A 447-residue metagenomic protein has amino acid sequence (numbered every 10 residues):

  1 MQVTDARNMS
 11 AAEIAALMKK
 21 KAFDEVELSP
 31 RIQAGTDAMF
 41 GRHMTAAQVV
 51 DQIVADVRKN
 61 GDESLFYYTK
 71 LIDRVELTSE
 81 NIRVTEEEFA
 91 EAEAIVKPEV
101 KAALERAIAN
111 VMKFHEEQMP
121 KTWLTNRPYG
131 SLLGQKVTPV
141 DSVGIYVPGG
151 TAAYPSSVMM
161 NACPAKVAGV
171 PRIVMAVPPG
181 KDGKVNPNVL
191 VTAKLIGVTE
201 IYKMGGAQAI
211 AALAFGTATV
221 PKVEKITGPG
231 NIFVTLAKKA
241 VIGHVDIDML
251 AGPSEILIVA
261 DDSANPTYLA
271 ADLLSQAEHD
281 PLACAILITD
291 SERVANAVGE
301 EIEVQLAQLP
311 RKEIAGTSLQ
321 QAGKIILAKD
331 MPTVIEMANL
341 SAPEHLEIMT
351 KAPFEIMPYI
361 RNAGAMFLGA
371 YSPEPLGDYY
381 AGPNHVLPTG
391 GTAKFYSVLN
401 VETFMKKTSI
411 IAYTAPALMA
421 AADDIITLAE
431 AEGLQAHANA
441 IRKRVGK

Functional and structural regions predicted by a protein language model:
M1-D141: N-terminal Rossmann-like NAD(P)+-binding subdomain of aldehyde/semialdehyde dehydrogenases
P120-T125, D246, A283-I288, Q308-L319 (+2 more regions): Flexible, glycine/charged-enriched surface loops at secondary-structure junctions
W123-N126, I145, M175-V177, E200-G206 (+10 more regions): General beta-strand structural signal in soluble alpha/beta enzymes
T125-V191: Conserved small-residue-rich beta-alpha loop and adjacent elements that most often cradle the phosphate/pyrophosphate
L195-Y268, D272-S275, H279-C284: Conserved NAD(P)+-binding/catalytic subdomain of aldehyde/semialdehyde dehydrogenases
M249-Q321, I325: A conserved active-site cap/scaffold subdomain adjacent to cofactor or substrate pockets
L340-K447: C-terminal core of ALDH-fold dehydrogenases
